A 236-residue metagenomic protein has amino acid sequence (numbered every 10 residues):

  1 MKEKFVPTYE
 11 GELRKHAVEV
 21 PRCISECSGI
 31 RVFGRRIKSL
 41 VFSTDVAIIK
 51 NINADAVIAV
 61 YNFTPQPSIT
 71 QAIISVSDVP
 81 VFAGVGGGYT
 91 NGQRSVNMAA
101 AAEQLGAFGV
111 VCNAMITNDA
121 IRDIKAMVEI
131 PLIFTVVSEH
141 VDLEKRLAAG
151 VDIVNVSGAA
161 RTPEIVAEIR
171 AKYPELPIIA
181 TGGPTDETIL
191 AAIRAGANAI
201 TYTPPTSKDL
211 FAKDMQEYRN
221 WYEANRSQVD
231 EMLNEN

Functional and structural regions predicted by a protein language model:
M1-A83, G87-Q93, Q104, S227-Q228 (+1 more regions): Conserved N-terminal beta1-alpha1 strand-loop-helix module at the mouth
E3-F5, R122-M127, I169, L190-R194 (+1 more regions): C-terminal helical cap(s) of enzyme catalytic domains, especially alpha/beta-barrels
G29, V76-G88, K125-T135, A171-T181: Short beta-strand/loop segments at the ligand-binding rim of alpha/beta enzyme cores
R35-V41, A56-F63, G84-N91, A107-I116 (+3 more regions): Catalytic beta/alpha-barrel core
K50-V57, P80-V81, E103-F108, A126-E129 (+2 more regions): Short, surface-exposed connector motifs at secondary-structure boundaries
P65-Q104, M115-M127, E139-K145, T162-V166: N-terminal active-site wall of soluble small-molecule enzyme domains
Q93-A102, V141-A149, P184-Y202: Catalytic cores of alpha/beta
Q104-I116, D152-I165, A195-Y218: Glycine-rich phosphate-binding active-site loops on the catalytic face of alpha/beta enzymes
